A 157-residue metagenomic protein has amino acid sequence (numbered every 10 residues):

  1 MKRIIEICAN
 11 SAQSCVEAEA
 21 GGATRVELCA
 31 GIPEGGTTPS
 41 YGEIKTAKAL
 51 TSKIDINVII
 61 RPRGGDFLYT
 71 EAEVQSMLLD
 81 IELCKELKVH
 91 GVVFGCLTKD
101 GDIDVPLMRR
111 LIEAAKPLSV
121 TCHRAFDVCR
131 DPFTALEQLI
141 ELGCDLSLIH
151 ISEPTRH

Functional and structural regions predicted by a protein language model:
K2-N10, R61-S76, T121-P132: Active-site mouth loops of central-metabolism enzymes
R3-I7, V26-L28, I56-I60, V92-F94 (+2 more regions): Hydrophobic faces of well-ordered beta-strands that scaffold small-molecule active sites in alpha/beta enzyme cores
A18, C84, H123: Conserved, mostly hydrophobic/aromatic
G21-V26, T51-K53, K88-G91, A115-P117 (+1 more regions): Glycine-enriched alpha-helix->loop->beta-strand junction motifs that scaffold or abut catalytic
T38-R63, V105-C122: Alpha-helix-loop-beta-strand connector modules within alpha/beta enzyme cores
I54-I103: Glycine/small-residue-rich loop that forms an oxyanion/phosphate-binding "nest" at active or ligand-binding sites
V89-A135: Hydrophobic, well-structured mid-protein blocks that either form specific transmembrane helices
S147-H157: Residue-level detector of conserved catalytic or cofactor/ligand-binding positions in enzyme active sites
